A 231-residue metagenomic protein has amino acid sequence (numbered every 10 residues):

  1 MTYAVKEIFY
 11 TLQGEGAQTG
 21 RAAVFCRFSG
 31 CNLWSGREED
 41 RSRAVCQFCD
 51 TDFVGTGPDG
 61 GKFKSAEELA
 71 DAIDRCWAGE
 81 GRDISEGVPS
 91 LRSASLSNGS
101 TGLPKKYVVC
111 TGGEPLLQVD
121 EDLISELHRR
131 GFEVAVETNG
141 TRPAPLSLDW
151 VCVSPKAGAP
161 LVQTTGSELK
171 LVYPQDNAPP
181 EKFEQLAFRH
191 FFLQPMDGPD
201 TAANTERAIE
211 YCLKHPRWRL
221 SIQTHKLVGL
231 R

Functional and structural regions predicted by a protein language model:
M1-A22, I209: Short, Lys/Arg-rich amphipathic segments at extreme N-termini
T2, F9, E15, T51 (+2 more regions): Generic secondary-structure boundary/loop-capping signal
Y3, Y10, A22, L33-L148: Conserved Radical SAM active-site core
F9-G14, D52, F191, P195 (+1 more regions): A near-ubiquitous, low-amplitude feature marking generic local secondary-structure context
K106-Y107, P115-R231: Conserved AdoMet/S-adenosylmethionine-binding subsite of the radical SAM
